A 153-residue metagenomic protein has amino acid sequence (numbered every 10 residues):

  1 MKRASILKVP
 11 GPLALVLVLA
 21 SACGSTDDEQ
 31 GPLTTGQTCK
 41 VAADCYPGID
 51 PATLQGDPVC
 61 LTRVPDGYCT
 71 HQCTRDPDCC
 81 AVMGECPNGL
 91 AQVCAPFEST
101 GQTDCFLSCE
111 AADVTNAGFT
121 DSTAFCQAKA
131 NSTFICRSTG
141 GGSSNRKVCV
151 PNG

Functional and structural regions predicted by a protein language model:
M1-L13: Bacterial N-terminal signal peptides that target proteins for export
L19-A22: C-terminal motif of bacterial Sec signal peptides marking the signal peptidase cleavage site
G24-G153: Secreted, cysteine-rich disulfide-bonded mini-domains of extracellular proteins
